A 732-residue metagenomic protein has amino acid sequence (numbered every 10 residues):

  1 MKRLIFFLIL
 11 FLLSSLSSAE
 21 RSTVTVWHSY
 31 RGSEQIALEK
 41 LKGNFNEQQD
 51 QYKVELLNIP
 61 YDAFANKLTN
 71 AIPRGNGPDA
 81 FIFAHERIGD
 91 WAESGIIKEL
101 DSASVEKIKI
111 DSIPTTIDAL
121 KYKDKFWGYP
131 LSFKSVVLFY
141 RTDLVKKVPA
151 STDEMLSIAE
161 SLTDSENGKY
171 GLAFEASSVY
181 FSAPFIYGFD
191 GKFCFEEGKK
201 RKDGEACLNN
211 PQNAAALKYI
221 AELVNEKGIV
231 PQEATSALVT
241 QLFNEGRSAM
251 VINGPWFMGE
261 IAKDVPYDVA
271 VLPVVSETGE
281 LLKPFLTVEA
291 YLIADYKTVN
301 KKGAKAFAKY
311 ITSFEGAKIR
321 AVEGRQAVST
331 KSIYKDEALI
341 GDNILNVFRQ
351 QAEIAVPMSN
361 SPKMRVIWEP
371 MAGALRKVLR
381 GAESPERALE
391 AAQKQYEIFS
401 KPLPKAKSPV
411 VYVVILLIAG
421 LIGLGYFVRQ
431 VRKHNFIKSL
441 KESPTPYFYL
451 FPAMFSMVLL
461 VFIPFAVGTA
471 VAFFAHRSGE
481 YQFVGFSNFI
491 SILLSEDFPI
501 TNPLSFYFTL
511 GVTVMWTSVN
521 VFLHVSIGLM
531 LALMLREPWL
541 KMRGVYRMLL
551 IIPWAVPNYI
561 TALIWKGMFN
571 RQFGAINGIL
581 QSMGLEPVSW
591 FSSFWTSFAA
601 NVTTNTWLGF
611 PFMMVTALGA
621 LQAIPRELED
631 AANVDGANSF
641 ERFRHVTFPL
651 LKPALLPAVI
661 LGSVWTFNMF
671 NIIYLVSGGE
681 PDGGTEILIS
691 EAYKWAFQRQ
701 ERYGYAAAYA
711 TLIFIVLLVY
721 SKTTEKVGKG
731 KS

Functional and structural regions predicted by a protein language model:
S29, F181, K218-G303: Extracytoplasmic/periplasmic substrate-binding proteins
D79, K107-D143, Y170-G171, T278-P284 (+1 more regions): A structural signal for short loop-to-beta-strand junctions that line the ligand-binding cleft of periplasmic/secreted
A84-V137, K147-I158, F185, D268-L272: Hinge/lid segment of periplasmic solute-binding proteins
K125-L131, V136, L156-E205, S248: Extracytoplasmic/periplasmic solute-binding protein
I158-A159, R201-Q232: Glycine-centered hinge/linker elements that transmit conformational signals in sensory and ligand-binding systems
F257-P266, V275-P370: C-terminal lobe and pocket-closing loops of periplasmic/extracytoplasmic Venus-flytrap solute-binding proteins
E353-G423: Conserved C-terminal helix/tail region of periplasmic/extracytoplasmic solute-binding proteins
T445-S732: A structural signal for multi-pass alpha-helical bundles of membrane permease subunits that mediate small-molecule
